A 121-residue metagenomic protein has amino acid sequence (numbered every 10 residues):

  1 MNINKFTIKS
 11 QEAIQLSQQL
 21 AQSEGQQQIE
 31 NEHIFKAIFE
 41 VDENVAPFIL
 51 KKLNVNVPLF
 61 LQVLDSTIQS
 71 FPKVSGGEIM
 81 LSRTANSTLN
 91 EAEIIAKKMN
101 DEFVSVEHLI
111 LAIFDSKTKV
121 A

Functional and structural regions predicted by a protein language model:
M1-A121: Histone-fold recognition with a strong bias for associated Lys/Arg-rich disordered tails
